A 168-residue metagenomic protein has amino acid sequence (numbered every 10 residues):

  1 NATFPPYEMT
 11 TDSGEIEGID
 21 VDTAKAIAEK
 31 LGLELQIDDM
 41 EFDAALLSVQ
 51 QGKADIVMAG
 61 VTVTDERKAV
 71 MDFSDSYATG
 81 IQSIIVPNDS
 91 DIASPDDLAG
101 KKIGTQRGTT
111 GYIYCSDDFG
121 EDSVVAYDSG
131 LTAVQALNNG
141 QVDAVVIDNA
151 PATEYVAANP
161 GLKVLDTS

Functional and structural regions predicted by a protein language model:
N1-F4, D43, T62-V63, A78 (+5 more regions): Solvent-exposed coil/turn segments that connect beta secondary-structure elements in extracytoplasmic/periplasmic
N1-G60: Extracytoplasmic small-molecule ligand-binding "clamshell" domains of the periplasmic binding protein/Venus flytrap
Y7-S13, A24-L33, G111-D128, V156-P160: Ligand-binding cleft/hinge of the Venus flytrap
V21-D22, Q36-L47, S90, V125-N139: Short helix-initiation/N-cap motifs at beta->coil->alpha
L33-E34, Q50-A59, K101-K102, N138-P151 (+1 more regions): Alpha-to-beta junction loops
A44, V61-A69, Y114-D117, D143-S168: A ligand-binding cleft/hinge motif common to bilobed small-molecule-binding domains
M71-S83, D166-S168: Short Pro/Gly-enriched coil loops immediately N-terminal to beta-strands
V86-I103: Flexible hinge/capping segments at coil-to-helix
